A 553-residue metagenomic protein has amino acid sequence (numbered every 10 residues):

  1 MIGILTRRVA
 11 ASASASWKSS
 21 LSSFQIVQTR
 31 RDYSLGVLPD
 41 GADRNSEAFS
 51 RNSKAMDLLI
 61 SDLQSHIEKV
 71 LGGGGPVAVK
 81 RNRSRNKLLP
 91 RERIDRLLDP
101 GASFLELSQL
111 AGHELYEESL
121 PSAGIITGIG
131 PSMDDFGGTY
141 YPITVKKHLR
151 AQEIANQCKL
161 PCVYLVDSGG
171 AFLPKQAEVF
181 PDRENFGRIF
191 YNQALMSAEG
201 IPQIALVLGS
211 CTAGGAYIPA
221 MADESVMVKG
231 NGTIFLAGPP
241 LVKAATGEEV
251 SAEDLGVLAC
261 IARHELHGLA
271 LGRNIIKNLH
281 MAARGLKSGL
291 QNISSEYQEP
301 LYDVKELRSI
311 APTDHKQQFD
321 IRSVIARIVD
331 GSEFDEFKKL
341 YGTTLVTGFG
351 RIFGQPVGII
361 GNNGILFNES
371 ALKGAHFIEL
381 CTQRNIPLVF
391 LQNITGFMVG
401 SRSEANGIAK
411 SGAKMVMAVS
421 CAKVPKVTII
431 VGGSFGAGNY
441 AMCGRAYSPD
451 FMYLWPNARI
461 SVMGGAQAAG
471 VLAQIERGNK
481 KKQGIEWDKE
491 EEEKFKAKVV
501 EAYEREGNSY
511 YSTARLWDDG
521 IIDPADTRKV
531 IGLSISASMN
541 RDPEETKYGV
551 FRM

Functional and structural regions predicted by a protein language model:
M1-V37: N-terminal mitochondrial targeting presequence
I2, V27-M553: Ligand-binding clefts of soluble mixed alpha/beta catalytic domains
